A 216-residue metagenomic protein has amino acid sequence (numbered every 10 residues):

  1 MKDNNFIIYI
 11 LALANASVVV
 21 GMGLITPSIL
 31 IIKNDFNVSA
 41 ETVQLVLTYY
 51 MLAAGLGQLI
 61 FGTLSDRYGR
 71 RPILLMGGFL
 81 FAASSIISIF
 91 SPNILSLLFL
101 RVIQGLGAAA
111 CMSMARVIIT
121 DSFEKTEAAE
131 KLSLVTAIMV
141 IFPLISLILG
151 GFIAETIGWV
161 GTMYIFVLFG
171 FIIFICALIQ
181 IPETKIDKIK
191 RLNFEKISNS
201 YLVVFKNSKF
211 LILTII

Functional and structural regions predicted by a protein language model:
F6-A40: Extracytoplasmic
G23, M51-L59, P143-L144: Residue-level signature of mid-helix packing/kink "hotspots" within the transmembrane helices of 12-pass Major
N37, G69, F90-S96, G107 (+1 more regions): Helix-breaking motifs and short loop linkers at transmembrane-helix boundaries and internal kinks in secondary membrane
L56-L95: Conserved MFS/SLC helix-loop-helix module at the cytosolic interface between two early adjacent transmembrane helices
L75, S84-I89, L100, Q104 (+2 more regions): MFS-fold secondary transporters
S96, S133-I179: Helix-loop-helix hairpin linking two adjacent transmembrane segments in secondary transporters
L100-I141: Cytoplasmic helix-loop-helix junction between adjacent transmembrane helices in 12-TM secondary transporters
T184-L213: Juxtamembrane intracellular "pre-TM" segments in multi-pass secondary transporters
